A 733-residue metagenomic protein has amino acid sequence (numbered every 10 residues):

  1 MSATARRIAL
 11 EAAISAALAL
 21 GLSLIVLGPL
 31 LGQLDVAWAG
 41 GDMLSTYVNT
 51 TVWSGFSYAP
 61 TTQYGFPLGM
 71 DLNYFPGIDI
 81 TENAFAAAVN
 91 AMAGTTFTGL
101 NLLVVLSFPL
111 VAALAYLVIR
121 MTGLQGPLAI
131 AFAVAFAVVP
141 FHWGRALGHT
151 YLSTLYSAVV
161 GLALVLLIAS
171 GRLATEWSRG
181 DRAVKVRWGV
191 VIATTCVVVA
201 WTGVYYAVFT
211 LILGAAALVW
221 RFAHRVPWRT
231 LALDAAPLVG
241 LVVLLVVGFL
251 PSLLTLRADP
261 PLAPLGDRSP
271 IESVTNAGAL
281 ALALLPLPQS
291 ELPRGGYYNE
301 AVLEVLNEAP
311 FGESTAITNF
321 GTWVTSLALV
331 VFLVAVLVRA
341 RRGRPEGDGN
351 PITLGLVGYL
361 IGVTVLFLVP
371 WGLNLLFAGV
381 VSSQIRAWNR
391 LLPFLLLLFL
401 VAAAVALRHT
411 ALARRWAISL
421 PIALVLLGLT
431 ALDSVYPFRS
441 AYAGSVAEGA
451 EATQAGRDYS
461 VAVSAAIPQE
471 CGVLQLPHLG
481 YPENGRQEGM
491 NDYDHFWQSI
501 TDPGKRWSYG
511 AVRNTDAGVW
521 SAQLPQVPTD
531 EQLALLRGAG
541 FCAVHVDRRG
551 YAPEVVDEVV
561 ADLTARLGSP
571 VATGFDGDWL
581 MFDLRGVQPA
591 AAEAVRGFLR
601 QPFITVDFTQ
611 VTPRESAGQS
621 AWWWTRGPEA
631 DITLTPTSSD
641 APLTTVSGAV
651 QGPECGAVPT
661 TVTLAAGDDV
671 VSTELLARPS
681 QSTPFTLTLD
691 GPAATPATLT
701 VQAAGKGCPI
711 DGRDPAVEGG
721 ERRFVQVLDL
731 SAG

Functional and structural regions predicted by a protein language model:
M1-L31, A236-L241, G347-V357, A423: Start-transfer (signal-anchor) and selected internal transmembrane alpha helices of multi-pass inner/ER membrane
A19, V104-T122, P127-F222, L238 (+1 more regions): Membrane-embedded helix bundles of polyisoprenyl
G21-V111, V139-L155, P286-E308, P370 (+2 more regions): Membrane-interface coil-to-helix junctions
L22-Y64, L233-Y297, P477, E483-M490: Aromatic-rich transmembrane-lumenal/periplasmic boundary elements in polytopic membrane proteins
G144-L152, R268, E272, Y298-T322 (+4 more regions): Membrane-helix boundary/interfacial segments in multi-pass membrane proteins
L238-V243, A406-Y436: Signature aromatic-anchored transmembrane alpha helix within multi-pass, membrane-resident enzymes that catalyze glycan
F249-V336, V587, Q601, A641: Periplasmic/ER-lumenal interhelical loops and adjacent helix-loop junctions in multi-pass membrane proteins
G428-Q610: Extracytoplasmic
